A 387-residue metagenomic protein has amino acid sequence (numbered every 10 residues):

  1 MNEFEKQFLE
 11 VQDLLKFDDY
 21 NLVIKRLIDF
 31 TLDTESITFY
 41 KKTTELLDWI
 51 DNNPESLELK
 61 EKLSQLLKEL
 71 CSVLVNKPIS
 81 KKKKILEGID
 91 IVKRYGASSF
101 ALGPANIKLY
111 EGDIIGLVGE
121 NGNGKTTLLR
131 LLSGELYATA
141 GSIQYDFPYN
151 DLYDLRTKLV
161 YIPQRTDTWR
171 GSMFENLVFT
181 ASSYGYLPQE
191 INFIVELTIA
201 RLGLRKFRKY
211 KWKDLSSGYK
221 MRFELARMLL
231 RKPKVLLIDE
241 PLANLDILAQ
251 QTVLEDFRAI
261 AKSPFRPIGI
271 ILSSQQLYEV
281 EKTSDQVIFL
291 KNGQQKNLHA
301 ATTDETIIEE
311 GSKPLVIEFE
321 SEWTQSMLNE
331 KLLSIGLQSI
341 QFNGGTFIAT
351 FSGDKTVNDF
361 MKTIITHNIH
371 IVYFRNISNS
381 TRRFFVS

Functional and structural regions predicted by a protein language model:
N2-L15, T44-C71, S352-S387: C-terminal coupling/interaction segments
P78, V178, E190-F207: Conserved ABC ATPase "signature" region
V118-E120: The feature captures the beta-strand-to-loop junction immediately N-terminal to the Walker
S133: Helix-to-loop junction immediately C-terminal to a conserved catalytic motif
A140-L155: Conserved ABC transporter NBD signature motif
R165, G171-G185: Q-loop/switch helix immediately C-terminal to the Walker
A259-I271, Q275-T346: ABC transporter nucleotide-binding domain
